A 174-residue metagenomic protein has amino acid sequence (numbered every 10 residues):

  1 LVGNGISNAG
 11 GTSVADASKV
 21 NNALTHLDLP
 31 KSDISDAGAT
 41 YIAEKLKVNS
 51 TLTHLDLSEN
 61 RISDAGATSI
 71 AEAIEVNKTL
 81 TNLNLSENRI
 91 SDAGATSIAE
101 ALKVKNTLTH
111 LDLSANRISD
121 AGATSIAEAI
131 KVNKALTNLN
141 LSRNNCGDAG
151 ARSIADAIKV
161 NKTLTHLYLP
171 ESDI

Functional and structural regions predicted by a protein language model:
L1, L27-L29, L55-L57, L83-L85 (+3 more regions): Conserved hydrophobic beta-strand positions in leucine-rich repeat
L1-A17, L24-I34, L57: N-terminal segments that cap or nucleate solenoid repeat domains
N8-S18, D36-K45, D64-A73, D92-L102 (+2 more regions): Leucine-rich repeat
V20-N21, V48-N49, V76-N77, V104-K105 (+2 more regions): Alpha-solenoid repeat scaffolds
N161-D173: Leucine-rich repeat domain C-terminal region
